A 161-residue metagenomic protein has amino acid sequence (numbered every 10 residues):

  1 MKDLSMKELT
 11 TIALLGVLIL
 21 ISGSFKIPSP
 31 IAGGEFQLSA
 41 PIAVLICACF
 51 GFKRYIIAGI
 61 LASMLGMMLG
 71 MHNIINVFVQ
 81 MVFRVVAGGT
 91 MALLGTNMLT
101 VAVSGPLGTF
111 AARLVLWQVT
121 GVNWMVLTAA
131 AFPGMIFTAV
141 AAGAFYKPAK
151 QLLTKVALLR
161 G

Functional and structural regions predicted by a protein language model:
M1-G161: Loop-helix junctions at membrane interfaces
